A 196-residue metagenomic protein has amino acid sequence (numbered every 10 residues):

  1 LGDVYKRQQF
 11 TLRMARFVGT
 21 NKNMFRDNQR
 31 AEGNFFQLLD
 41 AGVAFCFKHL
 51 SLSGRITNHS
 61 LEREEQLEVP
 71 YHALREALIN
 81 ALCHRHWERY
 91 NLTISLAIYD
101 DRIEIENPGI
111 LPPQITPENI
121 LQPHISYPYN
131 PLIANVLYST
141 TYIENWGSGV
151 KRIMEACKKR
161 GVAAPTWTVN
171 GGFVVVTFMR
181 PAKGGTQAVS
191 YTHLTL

Functional and structural regions predicted by a protein language model:
L1-Q8, Y191-L196: Conserved small/polar residues in nucleotide/adenosyl-binding loops
D3-A41, V69-K183: Conserved beta-strand-loop-beta-strand hairpin that lines the nucleotide-binding pocket of ATP/GTP-utilizing enzymes
A31, F35-Q66: Helix-hairpin-helix/helix-loop-helix acidic hairpins
G184-Y191: Short alpha-helical segments that sit at the start of domains
